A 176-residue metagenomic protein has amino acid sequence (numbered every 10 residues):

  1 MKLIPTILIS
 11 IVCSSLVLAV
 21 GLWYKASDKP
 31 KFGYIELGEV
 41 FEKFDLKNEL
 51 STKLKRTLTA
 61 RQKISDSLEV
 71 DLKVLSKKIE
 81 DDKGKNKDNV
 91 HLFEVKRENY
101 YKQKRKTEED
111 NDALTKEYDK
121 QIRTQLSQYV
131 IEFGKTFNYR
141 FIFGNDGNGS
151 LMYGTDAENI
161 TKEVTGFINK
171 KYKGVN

Functional and structural regions predicted by a protein language model:
K2-L8, V20-N176: Amphipathic, charged alpha-helical segments and their helix-to-coil junctions in extracytoplasmic/peripheral assemblies
S10-L18: Core hydrophobic alpha-helical transmembrane segments of single-pass membrane proteins
